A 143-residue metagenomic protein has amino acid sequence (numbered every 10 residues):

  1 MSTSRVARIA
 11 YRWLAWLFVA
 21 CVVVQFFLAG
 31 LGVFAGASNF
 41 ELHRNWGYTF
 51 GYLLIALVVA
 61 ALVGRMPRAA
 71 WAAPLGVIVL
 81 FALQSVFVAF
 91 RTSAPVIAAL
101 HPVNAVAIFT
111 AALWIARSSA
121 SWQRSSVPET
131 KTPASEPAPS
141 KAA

Functional and structural regions predicted by a protein language model:
M1-A143: Polytopic transmembrane helical bundles with strong interfacial aromatic enrichment
